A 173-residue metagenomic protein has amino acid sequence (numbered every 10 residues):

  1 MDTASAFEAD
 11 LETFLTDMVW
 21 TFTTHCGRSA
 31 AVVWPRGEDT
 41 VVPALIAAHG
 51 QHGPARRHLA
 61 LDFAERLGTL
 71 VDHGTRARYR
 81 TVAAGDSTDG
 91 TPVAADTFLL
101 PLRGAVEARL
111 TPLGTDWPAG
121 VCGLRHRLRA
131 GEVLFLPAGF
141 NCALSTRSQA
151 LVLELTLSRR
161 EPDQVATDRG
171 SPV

Functional and structural regions predicted by a protein language model:
D2-A9, F22-H25, G37-E132, F140-P172: Active-site region of the double-stranded beta-helix
E12-T21: Short amphipathic beta-strand starts and helix->beta connectors
W34: Conserved beta-strand segments of the P-loop GTPase G domain that flank and frequently precede/overlap
F135: Conserved beta-strand-loop-short alpha-helix elements that form and flank the Mn2+/Mg2+-coordinating active site
